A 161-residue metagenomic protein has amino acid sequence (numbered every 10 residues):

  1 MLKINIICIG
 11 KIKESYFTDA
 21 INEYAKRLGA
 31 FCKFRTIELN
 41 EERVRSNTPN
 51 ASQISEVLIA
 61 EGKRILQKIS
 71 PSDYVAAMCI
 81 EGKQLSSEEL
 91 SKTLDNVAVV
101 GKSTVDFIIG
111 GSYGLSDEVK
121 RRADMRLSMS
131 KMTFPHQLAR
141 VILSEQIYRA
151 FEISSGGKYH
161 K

Functional and structural regions predicted by a protein language model:
M1-L28: N-terminal beta1-alpha1 ligand-phosphate binding loop
K3, S103-F107: Loop/turn-to-beta-strand initiation segments
I7-I9, I37-L39, M78, I108: Short hydrophobic segments within beta-strands
I12, I80-K83, G111-G114: Short glycine-rich anion-binding loops that position phosphate/pyrophosphate groups of nucleotides and phosphorylated
A30-V44: A short beta-strand-loop structural module common to alpha/beta enzyme folds
C32, S72-D73, A123: Short, well-ordered alpha-helix to beta-strand connector turns
N40-T104: S-adenosyl-L-methionine/SAH cofactor-binding core of RNA-modifying enzymes
Y113, D117-K161: Structured adenosyl-cofactor binding patch, chiefly the S-adenosyl-L-methionine
